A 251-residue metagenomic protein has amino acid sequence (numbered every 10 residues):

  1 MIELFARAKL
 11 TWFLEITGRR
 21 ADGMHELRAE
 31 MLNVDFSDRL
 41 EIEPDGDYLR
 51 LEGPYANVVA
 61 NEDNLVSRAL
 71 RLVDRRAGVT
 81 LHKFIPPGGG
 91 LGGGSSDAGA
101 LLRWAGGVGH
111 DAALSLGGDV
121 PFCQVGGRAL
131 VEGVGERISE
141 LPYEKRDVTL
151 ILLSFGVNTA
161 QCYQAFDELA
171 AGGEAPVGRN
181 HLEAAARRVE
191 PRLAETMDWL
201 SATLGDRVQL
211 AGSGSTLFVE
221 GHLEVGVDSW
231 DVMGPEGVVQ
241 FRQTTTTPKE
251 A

Functional and structural regions predicted by a protein language model:
M1-G89, L152-F155: ATP-binding N-lobe of GHMP and related small-molecule kinases
I2-F5, F13-E15, R19-A29, H110-R207 (+1 more regions): ATP-dependent small-molecule kinase catalytic core of the GHMP/sugar-kinase superfamily and closely related
S67, G99-L102, Y163, M197: Predominant activation on well-ordered alpha-helical scaffold segments within soluble catalytic domains
R71, R103-G107, L223: Short, well-ordered alpha-helices that flank and scaffold nucleotide-derived cofactor binding pockets
P86-G88, P121-F122, S215-F218: Short, active-site-adjacent cap segments at secondary-structure transitions
G89-L114: DPxDG-like acidic metal-binding loop motif
G93-G94, L210-S215: Glycine-rich beta-strand-to-loop/alpha-helix junction loops that act as flexible
